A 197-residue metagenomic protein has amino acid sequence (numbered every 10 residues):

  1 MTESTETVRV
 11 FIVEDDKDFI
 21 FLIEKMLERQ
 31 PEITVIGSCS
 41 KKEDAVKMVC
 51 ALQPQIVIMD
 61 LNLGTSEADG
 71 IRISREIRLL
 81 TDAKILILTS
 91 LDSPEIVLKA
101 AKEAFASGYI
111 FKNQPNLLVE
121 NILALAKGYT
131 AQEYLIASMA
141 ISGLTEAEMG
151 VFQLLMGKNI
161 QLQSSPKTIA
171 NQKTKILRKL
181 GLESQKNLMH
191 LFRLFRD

Functional and structural regions predicted by a protein language model:
M1-Y134: N-terminal regulatory/sensing modules of transcriptional regulators
I20, A147-E148, K179, Q185: Short, cationic motifs built from Arg/Lys/His that form the positively charged side of catalytic pockets
G37, R75, Q153, R178 (+1 more regions): A cross-family signal for key residues in well-ordered alpha-helices that form functional helical elements
T89-S90, L162, Q185: A broad helix-preferring feature
A137-T174: Helix-turn-helix DNA-binding segment
T174-D197: Basic, Lys/Arg-enriched C-terminal extension of HTH/homeodomain DNA-binding domains
